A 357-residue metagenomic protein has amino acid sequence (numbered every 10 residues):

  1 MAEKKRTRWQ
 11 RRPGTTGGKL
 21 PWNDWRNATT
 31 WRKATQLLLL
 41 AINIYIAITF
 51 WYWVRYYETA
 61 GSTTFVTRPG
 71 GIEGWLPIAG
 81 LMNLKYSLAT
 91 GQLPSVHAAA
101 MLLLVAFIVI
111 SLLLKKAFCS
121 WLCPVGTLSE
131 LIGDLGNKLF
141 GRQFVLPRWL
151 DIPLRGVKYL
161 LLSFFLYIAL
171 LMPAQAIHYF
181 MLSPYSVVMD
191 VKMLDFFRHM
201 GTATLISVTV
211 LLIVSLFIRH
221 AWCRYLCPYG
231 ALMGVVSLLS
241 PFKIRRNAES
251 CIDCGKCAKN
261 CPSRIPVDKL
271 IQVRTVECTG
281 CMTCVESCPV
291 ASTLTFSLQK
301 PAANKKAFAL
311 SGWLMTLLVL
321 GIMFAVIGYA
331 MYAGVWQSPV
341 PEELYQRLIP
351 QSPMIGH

Functional and structural regions predicted by a protein language model:
M1-K259, V267-L270, V276, E286 (+1 more regions): Non-ligating segments of multi-cofactor redox enzymes
C278, M282: Cysteine-rich micro-motifs
